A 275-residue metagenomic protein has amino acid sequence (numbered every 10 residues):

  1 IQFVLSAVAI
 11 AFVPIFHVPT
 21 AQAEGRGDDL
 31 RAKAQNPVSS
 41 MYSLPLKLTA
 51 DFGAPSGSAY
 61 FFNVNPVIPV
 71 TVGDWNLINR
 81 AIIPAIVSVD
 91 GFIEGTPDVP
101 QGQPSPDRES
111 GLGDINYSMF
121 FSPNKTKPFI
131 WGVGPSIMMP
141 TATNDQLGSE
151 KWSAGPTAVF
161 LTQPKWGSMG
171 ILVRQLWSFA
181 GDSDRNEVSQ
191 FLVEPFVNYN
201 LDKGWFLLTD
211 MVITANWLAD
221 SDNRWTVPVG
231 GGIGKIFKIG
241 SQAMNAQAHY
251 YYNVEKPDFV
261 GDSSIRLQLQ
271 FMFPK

Functional and structural regions predicted by a protein language model:
I1-R31: Cleavable N-terminal export/targeting peptides
A23-K275: Transmembrane beta-barrel domains of Gram-negative outer membranes and organellar outer membranes
